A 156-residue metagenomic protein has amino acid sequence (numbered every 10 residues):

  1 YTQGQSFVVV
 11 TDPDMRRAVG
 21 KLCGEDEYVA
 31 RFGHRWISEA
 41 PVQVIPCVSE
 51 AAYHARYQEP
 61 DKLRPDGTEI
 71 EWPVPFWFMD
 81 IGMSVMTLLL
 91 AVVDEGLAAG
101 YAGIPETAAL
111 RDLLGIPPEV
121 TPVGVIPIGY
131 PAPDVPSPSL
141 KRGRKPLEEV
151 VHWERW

Functional and structural regions predicted by a protein language model:
Y1-I45, W156: N-terminal amphipathic, basic helical "cap/leader" segment at the start of enzyme domains
T2-Q5, D94-L97, V123: Short secondary-structure junction motifs
D12-R17, E25, S49-A52, T107 (+1 more regions): Short, charged/polar surface micro-motifs in flexible loops or helix N-caps
D26, K62-L63, P117-V120: Short, hinge-like loop/turn segments at secondary-structure boundaries
A30, H34-E39, G115-S137: A glycine-rich helix N-cap at a beta->alpha junction
V44, E50, R64-L113: Small-aliphatic-rich amphipathic alpha-helix that forms the alpha element of a beta-alpha
V48, K62, G124-W156: C-terminal helix-cap and adjacent tail motif
A55-R64: Short, flexible, mixed-charge acidic loops at enzyme active sites
